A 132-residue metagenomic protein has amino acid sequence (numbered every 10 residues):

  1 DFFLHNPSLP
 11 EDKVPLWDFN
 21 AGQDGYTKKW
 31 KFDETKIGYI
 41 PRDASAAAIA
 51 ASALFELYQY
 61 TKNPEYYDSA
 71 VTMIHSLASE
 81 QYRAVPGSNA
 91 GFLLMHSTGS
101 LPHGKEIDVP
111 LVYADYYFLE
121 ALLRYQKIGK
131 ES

Functional and structural regions predicted by a protein language model:
D1-S132: Glycan-recognition and catalytic cores of secretory/periplasmic carbohydrate-active enzymes
